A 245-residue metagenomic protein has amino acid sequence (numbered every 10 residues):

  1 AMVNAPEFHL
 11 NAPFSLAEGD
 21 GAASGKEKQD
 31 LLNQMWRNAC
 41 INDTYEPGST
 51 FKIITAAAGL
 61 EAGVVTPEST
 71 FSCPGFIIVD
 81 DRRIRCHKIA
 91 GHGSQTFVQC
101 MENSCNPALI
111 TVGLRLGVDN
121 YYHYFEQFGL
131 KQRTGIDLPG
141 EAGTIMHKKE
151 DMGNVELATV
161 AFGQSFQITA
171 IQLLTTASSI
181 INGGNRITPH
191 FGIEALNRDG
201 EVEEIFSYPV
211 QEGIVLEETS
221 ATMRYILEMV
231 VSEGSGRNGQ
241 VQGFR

Functional and structural regions predicted by a protein language model:
A1-S49, I54-R245: Beta-lactam-recognizing serine transpeptidase/beta-lactamase-like catalytic domain environment
